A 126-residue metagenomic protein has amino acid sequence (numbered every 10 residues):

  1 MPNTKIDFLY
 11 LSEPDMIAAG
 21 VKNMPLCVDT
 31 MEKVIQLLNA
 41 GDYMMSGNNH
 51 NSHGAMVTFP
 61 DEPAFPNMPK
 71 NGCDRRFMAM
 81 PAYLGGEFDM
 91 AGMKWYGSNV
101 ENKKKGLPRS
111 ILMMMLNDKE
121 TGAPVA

Functional and structural regions predicted by a protein language model:
M1-A126: N-terminal ligand-binding/catalytic initiation module
